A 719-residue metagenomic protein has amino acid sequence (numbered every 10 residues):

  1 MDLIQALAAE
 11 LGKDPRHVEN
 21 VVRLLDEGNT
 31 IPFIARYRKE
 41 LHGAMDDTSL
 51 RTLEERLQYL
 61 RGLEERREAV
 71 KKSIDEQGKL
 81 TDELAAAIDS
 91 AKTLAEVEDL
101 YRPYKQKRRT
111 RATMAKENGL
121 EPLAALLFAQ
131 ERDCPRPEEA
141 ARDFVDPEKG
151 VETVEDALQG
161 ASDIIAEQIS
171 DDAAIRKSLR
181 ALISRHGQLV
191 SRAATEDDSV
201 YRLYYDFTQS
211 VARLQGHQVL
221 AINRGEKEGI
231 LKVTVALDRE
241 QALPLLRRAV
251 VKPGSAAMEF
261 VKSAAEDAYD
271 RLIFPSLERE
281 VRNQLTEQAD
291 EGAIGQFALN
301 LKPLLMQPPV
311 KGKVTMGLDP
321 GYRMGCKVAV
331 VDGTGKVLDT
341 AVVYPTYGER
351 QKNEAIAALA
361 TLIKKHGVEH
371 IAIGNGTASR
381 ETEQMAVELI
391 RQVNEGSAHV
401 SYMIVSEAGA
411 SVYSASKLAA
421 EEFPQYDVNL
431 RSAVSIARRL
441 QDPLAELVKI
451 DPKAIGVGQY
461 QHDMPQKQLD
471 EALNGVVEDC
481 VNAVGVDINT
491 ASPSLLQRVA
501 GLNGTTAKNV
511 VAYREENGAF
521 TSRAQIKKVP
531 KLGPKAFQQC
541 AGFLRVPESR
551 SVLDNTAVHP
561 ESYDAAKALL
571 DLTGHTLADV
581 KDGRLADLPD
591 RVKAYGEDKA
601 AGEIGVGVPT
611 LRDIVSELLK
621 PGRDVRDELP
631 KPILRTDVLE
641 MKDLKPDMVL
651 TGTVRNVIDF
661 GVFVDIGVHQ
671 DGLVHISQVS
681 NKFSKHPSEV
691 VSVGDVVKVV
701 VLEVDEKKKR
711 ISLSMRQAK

Functional and structural regions predicted by a protein language model:
M1-E19, D26: Generic start-of-chain signal for non-secretory N-termini
L3, E55, R61-K79, D89 (+6 more regions): Long, highly charged, low-complexity intrinsically disordered interaction regions that mediate electrostatic DNA/RNA
R23-D26, P103, M114-E117, A221-G225 (+15 more regions): Replace "in large, NTP-powered and nucleic-acid-processing enzymes" with "in large, NTP-powered factors and other
Y37-K39, F128, D238, P320 (+11 more regions): Short, ordered loop/turn segments at secondary-structure junctions
S49-T52, Y59, L63-G317, G321-Y426 (+1 more regions): Duplex nucleic acid-engaging cores and interfaces of nucleic-acid transaction enzymes
S73, A87, E98-Y101, G225-D238 (+4 more regions): Structured, non-catalytic alpha/beta "coupling" segments that mediate domain-domain communication and provide generic
A181-Q188, L318-Y322, G376-A378, I404-V412 (+5 more regions): A glycine-rich phosphate-binding loop feature that marks nucleotide/adenosyl-phosphate handling sites
V546-R550, D554-K719: Single-stranded RNA-binding regions, centering on S1/OB-family and related RNA-binding modules
